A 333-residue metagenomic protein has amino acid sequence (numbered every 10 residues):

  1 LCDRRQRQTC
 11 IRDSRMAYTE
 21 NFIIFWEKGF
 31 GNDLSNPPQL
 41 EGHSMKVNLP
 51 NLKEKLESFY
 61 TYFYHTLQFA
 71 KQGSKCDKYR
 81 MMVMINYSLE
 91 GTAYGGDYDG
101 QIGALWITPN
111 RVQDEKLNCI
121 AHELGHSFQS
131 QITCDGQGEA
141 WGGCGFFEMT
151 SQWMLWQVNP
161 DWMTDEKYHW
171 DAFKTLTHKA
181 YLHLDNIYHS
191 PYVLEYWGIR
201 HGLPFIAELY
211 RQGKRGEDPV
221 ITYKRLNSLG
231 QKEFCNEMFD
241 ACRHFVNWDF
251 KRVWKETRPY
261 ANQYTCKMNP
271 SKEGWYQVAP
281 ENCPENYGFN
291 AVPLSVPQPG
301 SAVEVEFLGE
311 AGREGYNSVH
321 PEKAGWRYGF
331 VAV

Functional and structural regions predicted by a protein language model:
L1-I11: Single conserved hydrophobic/aromatic residue that forms the stacking wall/gate of nucleotide- or nucleobase-binding
D13-T19: Short acidic-hydrophobic surface loop/beta-edge motif
Y18, N186-Y188, P297-P299: Solvent-exposed loop and beta-edge segments used for protein-protein assembly and interaction
E20-G143, T150-S151, D161-T164: Juxtacatalytic substrate-recognition/specificity segment
D97-Y98, D114-C119, C134-F205, Y210-D249: Acidic/His/Gly-enriched intrinsically disordered linker/tail segments that often contain short helix/coil "MoRF-like"
G216-V333: Beta/coil-rich, acidic/histidine-enriched accessory regions frequently appended to metallopeptidases
